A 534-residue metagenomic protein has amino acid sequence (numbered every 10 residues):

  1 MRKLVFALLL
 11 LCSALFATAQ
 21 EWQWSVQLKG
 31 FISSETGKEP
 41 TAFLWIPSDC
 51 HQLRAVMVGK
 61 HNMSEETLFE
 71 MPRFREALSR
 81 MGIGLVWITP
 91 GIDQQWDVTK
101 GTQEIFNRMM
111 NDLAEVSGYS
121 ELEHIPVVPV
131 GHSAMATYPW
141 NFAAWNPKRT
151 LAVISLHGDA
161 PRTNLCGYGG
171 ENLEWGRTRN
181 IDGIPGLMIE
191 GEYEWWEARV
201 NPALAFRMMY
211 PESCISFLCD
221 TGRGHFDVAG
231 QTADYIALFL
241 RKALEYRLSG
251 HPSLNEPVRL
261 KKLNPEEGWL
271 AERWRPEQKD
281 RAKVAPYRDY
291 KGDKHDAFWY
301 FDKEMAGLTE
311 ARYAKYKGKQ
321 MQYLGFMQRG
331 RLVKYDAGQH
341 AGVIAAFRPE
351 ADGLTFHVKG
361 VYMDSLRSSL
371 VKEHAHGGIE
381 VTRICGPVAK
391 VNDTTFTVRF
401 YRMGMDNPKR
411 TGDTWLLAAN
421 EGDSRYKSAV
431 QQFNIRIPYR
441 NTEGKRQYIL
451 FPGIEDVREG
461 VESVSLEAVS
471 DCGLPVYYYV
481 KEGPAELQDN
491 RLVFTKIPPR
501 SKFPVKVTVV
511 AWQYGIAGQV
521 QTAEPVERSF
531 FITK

Functional and structural regions predicted by a protein language model:
M1-L4: Positively charged n-region of N-terminal signal peptides that target proteins for export
L9-T18: Hydrophobic h-region of N-terminal signal peptides that target proteins for export in Gram-negative bacteria
A17-A55, V127-F142, N146-T150, I154 (+6 more regions): A domain-start/cap signature at the N-terminus of enzymes
D49-D97, R162-T163, W195-A198: Short substrate-entry loop that stabilizes the transition state in hydrolases
W96-L122, P129, N141: Alpha/beta-hydrolase active-site loop
A152-A237: The feature captures the conserved acid-bearing segment of alpha/beta-hydrolase catalytic domains
T221-T355: Alpha/beta-hydrolase-fold serine-hydrolase catalytic core, especially in secreted/extracellular enzymes
Q320-K534: Solvent-exposed beta-strand/loop surfaces, strongest in extracytoplasmic domains of secreted and cell-surface proteins
